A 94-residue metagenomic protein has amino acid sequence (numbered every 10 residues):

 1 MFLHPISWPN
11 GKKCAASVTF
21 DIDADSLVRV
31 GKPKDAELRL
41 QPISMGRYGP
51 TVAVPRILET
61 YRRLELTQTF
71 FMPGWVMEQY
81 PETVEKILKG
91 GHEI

Functional and structural regions predicted by a protein language model:
M1-I94: Catalytic alpha-helical scaffold of carbohydrate-active enzymes acting on polysaccharides/glycoconjugates
